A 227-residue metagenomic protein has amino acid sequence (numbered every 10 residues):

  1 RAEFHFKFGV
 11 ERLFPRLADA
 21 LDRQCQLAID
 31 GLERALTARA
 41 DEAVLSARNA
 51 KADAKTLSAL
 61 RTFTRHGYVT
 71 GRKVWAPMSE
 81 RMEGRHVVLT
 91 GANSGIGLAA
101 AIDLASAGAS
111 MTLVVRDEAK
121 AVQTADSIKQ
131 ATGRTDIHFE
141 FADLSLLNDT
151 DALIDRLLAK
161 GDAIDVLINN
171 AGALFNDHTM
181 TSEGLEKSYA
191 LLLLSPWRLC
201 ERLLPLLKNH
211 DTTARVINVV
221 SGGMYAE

Functional and structural regions predicted by a protein language model:
R1-R23, L27, R34: Beta-strand/loop substructures that line and gate deep hydrophobic ligand-binding cavities in soluble
A38-V88: Non-catalytic terminal and boundary segments that flank Rossmann-like NAD(P)-dependent oxidoreductase
H86, N93-S94: Conserved glycine-rich cofactor-binding loop
A107-Q123: Conserved glycine-rich Rossmann-like NAD(P)H-binding loop of the short-chain dehydrogenase/reductase
E118, F139-A152: The beta1-alpha1 cofactor-binding region of Rossmann-like NAD(H)/NADP(H)-dependent oxidoreductases
N170-N176: Conserved NAD(P)H cofactor-binding loop of Rossmann-fold oxidoreductase domains
N176-L191: Short alpha-helical oligomerization interface
L191-H210, M224-E227: Amphipathic alpha-helical dimer-interface segment in Rossmann-like NAD(P)H-dependent oxidoreductases
